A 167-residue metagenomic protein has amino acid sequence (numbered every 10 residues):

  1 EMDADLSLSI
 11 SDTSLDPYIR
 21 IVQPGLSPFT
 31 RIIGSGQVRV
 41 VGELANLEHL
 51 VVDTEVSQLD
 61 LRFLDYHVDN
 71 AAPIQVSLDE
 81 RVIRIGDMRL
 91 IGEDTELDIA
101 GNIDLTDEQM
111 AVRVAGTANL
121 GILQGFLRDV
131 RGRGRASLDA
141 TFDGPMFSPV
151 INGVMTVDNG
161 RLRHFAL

Functional and structural regions predicted by a protein language model:
E1-L167: Interface amphipathic segments
